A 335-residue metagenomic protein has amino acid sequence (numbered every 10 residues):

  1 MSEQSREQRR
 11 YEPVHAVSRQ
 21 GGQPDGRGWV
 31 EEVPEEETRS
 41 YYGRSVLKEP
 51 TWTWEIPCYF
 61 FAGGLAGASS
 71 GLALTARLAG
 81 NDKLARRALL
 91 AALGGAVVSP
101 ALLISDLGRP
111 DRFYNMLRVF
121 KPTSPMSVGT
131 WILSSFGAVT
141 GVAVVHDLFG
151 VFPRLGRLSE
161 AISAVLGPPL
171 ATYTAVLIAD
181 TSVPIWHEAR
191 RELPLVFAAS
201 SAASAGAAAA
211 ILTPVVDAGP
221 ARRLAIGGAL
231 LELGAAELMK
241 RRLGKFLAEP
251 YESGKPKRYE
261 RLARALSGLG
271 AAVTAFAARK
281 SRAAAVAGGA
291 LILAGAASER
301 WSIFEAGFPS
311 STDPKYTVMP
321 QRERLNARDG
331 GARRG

Functional and structural regions predicted by a protein language model:
M1-G335: Short amphipathic, positively biased membrane-proximal segments that drive organelle/inner-membrane targeting
